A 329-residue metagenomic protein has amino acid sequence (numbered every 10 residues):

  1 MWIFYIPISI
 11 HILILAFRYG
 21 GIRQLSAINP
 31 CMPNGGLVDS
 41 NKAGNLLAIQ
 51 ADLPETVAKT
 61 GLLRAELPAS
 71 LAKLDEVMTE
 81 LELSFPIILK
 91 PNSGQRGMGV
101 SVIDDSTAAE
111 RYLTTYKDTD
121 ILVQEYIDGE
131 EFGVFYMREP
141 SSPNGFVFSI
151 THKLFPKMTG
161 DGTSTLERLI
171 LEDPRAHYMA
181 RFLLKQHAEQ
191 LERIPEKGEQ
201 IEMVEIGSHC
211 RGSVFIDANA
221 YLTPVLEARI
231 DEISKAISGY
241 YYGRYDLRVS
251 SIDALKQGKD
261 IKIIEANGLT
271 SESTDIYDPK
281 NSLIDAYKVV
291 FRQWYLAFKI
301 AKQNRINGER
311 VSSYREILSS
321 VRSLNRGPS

Functional and structural regions predicted by a protein language model:
M1-P30: A transmembrane-helix-recognition feature enriched in membrane-embedded lipid enzymes and envelope glyco-/phospholipid
R23-M32, L63-A69, D75, L255-K256 (+1 more regions): Short, flexible, glycine-rich and Lys/Arg-enriched loop motifs at helix boundaries that contact anionic partners
C31, N41-L183, T223-E227: Active-site nucleotide/adenylate-binding loops and adjacent lid/helix of ATP-dependent enzymes
N34-L37: A short acidic, glycine-rich active-site loop that binds or catalyzes chemistry on phosphate/adenosine moieties
E125, G133-F135, Y240-A254: A short glycine-rich, hydrophobically flanked beta-strand micro-motif that places a catalytic Asp/Glu for divalent metal
G129-E131, P140-V147, G239-Y242, L255-I261 (+1 more regions): Coil-to-beta-strand transition motifs
M137-A236, N267, T274-A297: ATP-dependent carboxylate/phosphate-activation module, predominantly the ATP-grasp catalytic core and closely related
S250-S329: C-terminal active-site "lid" helix and adjoining low-complexity regulatory extension at the edge of ATP-using catalytic
